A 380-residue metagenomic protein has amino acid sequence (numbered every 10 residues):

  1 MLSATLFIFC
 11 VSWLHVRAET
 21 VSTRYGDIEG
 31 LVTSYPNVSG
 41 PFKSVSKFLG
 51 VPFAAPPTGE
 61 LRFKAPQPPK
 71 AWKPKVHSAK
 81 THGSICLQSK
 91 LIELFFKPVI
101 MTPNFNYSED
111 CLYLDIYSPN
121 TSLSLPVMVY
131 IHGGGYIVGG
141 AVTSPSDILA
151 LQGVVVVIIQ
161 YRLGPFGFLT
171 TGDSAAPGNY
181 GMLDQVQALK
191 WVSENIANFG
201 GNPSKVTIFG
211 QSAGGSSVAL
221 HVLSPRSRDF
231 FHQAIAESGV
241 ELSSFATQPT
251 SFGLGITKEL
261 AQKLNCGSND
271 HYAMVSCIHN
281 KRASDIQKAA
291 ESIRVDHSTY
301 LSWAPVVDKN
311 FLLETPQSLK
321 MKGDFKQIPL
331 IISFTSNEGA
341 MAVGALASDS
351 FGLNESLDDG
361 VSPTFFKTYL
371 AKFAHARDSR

Functional and structural regions predicted by a protein language model:
L2-A4, C10, F96, M101-H271 (+1 more regions): Serine-hydrolase-like catalytic core of hydrolytic proteins
A4-T5, V16: Cleavable N-terminal signal peptides
C10-M182, P203, H297-T299, E338-G339 (+3 more regions): Non-catalytic accessory segments of hydrolases
K73, K258-V295: Accessory cap/linker subdomain of secreted extracellular hydrolases
E241-L242, A246, C277-R380: Substrate-gating cap/lid region and adjacent catalytic-acid/histidine neighborhood within extracellular/lumenal
